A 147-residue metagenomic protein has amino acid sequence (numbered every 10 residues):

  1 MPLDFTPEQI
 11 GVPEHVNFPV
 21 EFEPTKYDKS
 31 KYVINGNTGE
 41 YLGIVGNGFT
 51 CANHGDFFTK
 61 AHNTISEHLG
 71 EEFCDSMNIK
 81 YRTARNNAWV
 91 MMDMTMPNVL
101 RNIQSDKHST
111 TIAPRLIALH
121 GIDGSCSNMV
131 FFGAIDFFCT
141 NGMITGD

Functional and structural regions predicted by a protein language model:
M1-T64, H68-L69, F73: Feature for intrinsically disordered/low-complexity regulatory segments and propeptides
S66-D147: Intrinsic disorder/low-complexity polar-acidic segments
